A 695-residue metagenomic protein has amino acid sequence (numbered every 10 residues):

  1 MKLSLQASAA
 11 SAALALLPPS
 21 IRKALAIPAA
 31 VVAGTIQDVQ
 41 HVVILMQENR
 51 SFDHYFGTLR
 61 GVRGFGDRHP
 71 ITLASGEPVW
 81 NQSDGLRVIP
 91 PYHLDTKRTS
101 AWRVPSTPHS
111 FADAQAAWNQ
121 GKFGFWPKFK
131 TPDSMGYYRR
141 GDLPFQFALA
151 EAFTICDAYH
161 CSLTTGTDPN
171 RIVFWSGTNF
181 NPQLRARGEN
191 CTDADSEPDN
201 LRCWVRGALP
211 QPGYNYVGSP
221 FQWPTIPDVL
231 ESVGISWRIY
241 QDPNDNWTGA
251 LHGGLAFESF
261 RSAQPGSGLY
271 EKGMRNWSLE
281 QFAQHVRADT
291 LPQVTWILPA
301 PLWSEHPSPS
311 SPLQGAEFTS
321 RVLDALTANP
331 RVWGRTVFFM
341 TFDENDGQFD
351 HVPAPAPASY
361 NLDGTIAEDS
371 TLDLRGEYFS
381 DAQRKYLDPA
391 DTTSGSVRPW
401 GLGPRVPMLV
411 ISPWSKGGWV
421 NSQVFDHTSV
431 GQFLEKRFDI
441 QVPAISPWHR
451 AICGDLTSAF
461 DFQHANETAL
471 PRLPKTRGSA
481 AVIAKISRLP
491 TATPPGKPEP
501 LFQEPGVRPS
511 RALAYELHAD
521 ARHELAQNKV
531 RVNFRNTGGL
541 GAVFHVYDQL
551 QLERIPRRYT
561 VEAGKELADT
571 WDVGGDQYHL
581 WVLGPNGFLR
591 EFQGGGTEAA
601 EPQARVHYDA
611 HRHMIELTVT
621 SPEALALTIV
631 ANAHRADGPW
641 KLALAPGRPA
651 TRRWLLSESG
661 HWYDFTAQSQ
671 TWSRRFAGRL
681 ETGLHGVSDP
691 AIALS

Functional and structural regions predicted by a protein language model:
L3-S695: N-terminal pro-sequences and low-complexity stem/linker regions of secreted or lumenal proteins
